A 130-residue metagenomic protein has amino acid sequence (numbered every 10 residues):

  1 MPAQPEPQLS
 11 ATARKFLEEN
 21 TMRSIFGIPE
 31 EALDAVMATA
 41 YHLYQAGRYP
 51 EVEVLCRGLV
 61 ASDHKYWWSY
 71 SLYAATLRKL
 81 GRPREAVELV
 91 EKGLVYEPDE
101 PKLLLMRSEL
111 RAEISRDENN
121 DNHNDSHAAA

Functional and structural regions predicted by a protein language model:
T12, E19-A35: TPR-adjacent "capping" and linker segments in tetratricopeptide-repeat scaffold/adaptor proteins
